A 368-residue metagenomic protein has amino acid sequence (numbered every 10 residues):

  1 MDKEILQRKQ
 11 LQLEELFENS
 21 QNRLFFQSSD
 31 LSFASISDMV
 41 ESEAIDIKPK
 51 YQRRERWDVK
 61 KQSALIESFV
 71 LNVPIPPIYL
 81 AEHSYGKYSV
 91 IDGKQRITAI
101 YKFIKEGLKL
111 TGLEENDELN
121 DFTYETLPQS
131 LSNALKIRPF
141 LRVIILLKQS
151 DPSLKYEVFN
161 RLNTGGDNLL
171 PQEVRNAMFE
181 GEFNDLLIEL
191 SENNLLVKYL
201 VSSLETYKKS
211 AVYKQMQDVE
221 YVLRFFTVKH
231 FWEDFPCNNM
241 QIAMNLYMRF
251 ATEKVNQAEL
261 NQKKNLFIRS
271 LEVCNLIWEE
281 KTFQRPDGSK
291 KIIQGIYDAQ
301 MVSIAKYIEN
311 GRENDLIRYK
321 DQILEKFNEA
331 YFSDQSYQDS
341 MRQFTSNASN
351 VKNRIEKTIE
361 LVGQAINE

Functional and structural regions predicted by a protein language model:
D2-S29, S35, Y51-N245, L324 (+1 more regions): Basic- and aromatic-enriched surface patches that contact anionic nucleotides/nucleic acids
S29-D30, I45: Shared catalytic-loop signature of beta/alpha-barrel
S42-P49: A short, surface-exposed helix-loop junction/capping segment
I47, E192-A211, F267-D287: Short amphipathic alpha-helical segments and their helix-coil junctions
V228-E368: C-terminal subdomains that position terminal phosphate/3'-OH groups for nucleotidyl transfer/ligation, primarily on
